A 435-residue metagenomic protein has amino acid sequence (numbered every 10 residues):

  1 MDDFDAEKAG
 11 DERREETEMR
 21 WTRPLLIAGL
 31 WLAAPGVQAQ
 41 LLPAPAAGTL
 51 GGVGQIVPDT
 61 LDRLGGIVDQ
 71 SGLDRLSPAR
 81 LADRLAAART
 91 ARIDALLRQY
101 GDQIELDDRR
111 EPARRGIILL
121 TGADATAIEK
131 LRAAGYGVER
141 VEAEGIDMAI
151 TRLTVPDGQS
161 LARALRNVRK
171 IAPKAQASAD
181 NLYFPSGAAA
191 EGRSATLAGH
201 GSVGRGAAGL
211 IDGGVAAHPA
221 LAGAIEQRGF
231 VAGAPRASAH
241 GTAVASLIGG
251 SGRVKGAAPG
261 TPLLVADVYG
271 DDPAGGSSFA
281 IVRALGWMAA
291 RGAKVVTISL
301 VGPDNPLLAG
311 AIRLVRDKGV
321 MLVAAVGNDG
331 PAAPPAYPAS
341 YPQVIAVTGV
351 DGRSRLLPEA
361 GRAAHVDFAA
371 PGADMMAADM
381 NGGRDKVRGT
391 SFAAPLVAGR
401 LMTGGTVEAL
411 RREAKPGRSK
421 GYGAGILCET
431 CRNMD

Functional and structural regions predicted by a protein language model:
A34-G36: N-terminal signal peptide c-region/cleavage motif recognized by signal peptidases
L42-P43, T49-L50, G54, P58 (+8 more regions): C-terminal subdomain of the subtilisin-like protease fold in secreted/lumenal serine endopeptidases
G54, D59-L120, A125-T196: Autoinhibitory propeptides
S178, L264, M321-A324, A346-V347 (+2 more regions): Structural detector of well-ordered beta-strand residues that form the stable sheet scaffold of enzyme domains
A198-A208, V215-E226, G233-F279, Y341-P342 (+2 more regions): Subtilisin-like serine protease catalytic core
H200-G204, G275-V296, P306-M321, A332-A346 (+2 more regions): Mature extracellular/periplasmic domains of secretome proteins
G206, L210-V215, A336-G405, K420 (+1 more regions): Extracellular S/T/G-rich loop segment that most often corresponds to the catalytic His/Ser-adjacent loop
D212, T297-S299, V323-G327, V347: Active-site neighborhood of phospho(di)ester-bond hydrolases with catalytic His/Asp-centered motifs
